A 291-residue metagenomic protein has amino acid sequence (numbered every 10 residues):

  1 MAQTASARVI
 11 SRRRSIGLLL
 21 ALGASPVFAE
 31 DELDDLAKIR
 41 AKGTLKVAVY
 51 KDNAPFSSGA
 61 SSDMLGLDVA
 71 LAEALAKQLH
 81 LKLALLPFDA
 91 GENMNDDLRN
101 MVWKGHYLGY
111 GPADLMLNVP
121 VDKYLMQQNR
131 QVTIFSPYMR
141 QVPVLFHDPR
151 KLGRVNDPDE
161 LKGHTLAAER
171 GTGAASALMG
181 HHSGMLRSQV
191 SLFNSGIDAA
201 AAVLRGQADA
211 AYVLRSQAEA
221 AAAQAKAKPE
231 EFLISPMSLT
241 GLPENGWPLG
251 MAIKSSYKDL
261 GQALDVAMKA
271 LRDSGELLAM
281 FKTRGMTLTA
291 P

Functional and structural regions predicted by a protein language model:
M1-I10, A21-A24: N-terminal secretory signal peptides
E30, V69-Q78, P149-L152, D159 (+2 more regions): Extended ligand-binding regions for polar small-molecule ligands
E32-D114: Extracytoplasmic small-molecule ligand-binding "clamshell" domains of the periplasmic binding protein/Venus flytrap
K51, M139-V144, K226-D265, G285-P291: Periplasmic-binding protein-like
M64-Q78, V142-N194: Bilobed "Venus flytrap"/periplasmic-binding protein-like clamshell domains and structurally analogous long
L85-P158: Acidic, polar ligand-binding/catalytic clefts
D96, L117-Q128, A177-H181, R205 (+1 more regions): A ligand-binding cleft/hinge motif common to bilobed small-molecule-binding domains
